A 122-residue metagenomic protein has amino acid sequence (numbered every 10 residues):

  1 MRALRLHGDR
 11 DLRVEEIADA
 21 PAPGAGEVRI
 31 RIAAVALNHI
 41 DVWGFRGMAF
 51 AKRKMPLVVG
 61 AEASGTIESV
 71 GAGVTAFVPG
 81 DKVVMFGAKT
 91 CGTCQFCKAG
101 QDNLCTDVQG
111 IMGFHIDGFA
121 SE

Functional and structural regions predicted by a protein language model:
M1-L4: Short structural boundary motif marking the start of a folded domain
G8-D11, V35-L37: Short polar catalytic/cofactor-binding loops
D11-D19: Short glycine/threonine/proline-enriched tight-turn/helix- or strand-capping micro-motif at secondary-structure
E16, L57, L104: Conserved beta-strand positions that form and line the central face of beta-propeller blades
A20-V35, M48-Q95: Glycine-rich beta-strand-centered segment in the early N-terminal region that forms part of a ligand/cofactor-binding
R31, A88-E122: NAD(P)H dinucleotide-binding glycine-rich loop of Rossmann-like/cofactor-binding domains, especially the beta1-alpha1
H39-R46: Cytochrome P450 core scaffold surrounding the K-helix E-X-X-R motif and the conserved "meander" helix-loop region
V42, A76, C105-T106: Short, solvent-exposed secondary-structure boundary/capping segments
